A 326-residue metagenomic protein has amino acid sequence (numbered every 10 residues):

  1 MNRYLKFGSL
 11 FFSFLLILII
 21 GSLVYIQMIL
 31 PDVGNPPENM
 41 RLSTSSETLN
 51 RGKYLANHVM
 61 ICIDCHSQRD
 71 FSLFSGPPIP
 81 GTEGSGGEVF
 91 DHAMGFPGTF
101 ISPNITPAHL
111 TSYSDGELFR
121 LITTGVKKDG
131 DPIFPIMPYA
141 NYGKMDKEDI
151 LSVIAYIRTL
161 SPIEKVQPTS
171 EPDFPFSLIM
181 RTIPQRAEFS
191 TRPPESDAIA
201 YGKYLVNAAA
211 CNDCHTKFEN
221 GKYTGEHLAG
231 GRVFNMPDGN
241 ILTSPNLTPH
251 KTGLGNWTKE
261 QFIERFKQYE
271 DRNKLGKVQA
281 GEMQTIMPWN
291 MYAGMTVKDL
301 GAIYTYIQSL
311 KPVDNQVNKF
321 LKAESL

Functional and structural regions predicted by a protein language model:
N2-V33: N-terminal type II signal-anchor transmembrane helix that functions as the membrane-insertion/stop-transfer segment
S13, I17-I19, L23, P138-A140 (+2 more regions): Extended surface/linker regions that mediate inter-domain or inter-protein docking in multi-component redox
V33-N57, I179-N207, N256: Electrostatic cytochrome c docking/interface patches
S46-I63, I199-N212, Y269-E270, E282-V297: Sequence context surrounding c-type heme c attachment/ligation sites in exported
G52, V59-R69, V153, G202-F218 (+3 more regions): The canonical Cys-X-X-Cys-His
Y54-T99: Extracytoplasmic/periplasmic/luminal assembly and interaction segments in envelope/secretory/respiratory proteins
G84-F119, A140-D149, H227-N273, W289-L300: Electron-transfer interface patches adjacent to heme c in soluble/periplasmic c-type cytochromes and di-/multiheme
E264-N273, V278-L326: C-terminal functional regions that serve as terminal interaction/effector modules
